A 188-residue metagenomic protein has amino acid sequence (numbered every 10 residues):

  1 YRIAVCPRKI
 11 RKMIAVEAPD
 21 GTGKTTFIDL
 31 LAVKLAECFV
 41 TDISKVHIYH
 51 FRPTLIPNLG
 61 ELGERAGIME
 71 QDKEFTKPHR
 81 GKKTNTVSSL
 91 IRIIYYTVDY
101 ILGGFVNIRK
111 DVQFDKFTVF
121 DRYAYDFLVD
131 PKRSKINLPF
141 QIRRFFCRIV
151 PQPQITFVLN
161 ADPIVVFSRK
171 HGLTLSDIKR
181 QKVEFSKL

Functional and structural regions predicted by a protein language model:
Y1-M13: Extreme N-terminal, non-catalytic leader segments that precede Walker-type/kinase nucleotide-binding cores
V16: Hydrophobic anchor at the beta1->P-loop junction of P-loop NTPases
P19: P-loop (Walker A) phosphate-binding loop of NTP-binding proteins
K24: Conserved lysine of the Walker
F27: Hydrophobic positions on the alpha1 helix immediately C-terminal to the Walker A/P-loop
C38-G60: Short beta-strand-centered segment that lines the nucleotide-binding/catalytic pocket of NTP-utilizing
R52-S134, F140: ATP-dependent small-molecule kinase phosphotransfer cores that center on conserved nucleotide phosphate-binding segments
F117, R122-K187: A glycine- and Lys/Arg-enriched "phosphate-lid" helix/loop adjacent to the NTP-binding pocket of small-molecule kinases
